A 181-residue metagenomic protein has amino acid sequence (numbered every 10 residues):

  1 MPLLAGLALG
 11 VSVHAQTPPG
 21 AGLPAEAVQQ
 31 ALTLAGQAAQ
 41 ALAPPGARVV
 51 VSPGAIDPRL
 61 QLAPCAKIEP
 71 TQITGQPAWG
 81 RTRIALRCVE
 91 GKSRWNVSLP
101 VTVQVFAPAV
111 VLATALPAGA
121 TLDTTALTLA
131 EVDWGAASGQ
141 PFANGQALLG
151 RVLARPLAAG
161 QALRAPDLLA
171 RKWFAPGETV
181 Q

Functional and structural regions predicted by a protein language model:
M1-S12: Bacterial N-terminal signal peptides
V11-Q181: Mature, extracytoplasmic segments of signal peptide-bearing proteins
